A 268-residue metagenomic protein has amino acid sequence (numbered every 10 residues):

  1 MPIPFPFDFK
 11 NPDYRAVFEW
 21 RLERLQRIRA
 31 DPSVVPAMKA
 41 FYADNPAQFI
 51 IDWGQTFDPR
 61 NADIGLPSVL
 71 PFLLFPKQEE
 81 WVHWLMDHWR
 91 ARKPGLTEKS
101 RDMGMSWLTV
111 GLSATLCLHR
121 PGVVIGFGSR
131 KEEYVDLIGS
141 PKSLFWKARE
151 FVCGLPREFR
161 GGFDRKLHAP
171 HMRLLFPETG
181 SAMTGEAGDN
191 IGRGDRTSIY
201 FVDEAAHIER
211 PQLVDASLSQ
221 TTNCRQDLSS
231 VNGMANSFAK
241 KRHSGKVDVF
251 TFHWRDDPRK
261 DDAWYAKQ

Functional and structural regions predicted by a protein language model:
P2-Q268: Phosphate/NTP-binding elements of NTP-utilizing enzymes
